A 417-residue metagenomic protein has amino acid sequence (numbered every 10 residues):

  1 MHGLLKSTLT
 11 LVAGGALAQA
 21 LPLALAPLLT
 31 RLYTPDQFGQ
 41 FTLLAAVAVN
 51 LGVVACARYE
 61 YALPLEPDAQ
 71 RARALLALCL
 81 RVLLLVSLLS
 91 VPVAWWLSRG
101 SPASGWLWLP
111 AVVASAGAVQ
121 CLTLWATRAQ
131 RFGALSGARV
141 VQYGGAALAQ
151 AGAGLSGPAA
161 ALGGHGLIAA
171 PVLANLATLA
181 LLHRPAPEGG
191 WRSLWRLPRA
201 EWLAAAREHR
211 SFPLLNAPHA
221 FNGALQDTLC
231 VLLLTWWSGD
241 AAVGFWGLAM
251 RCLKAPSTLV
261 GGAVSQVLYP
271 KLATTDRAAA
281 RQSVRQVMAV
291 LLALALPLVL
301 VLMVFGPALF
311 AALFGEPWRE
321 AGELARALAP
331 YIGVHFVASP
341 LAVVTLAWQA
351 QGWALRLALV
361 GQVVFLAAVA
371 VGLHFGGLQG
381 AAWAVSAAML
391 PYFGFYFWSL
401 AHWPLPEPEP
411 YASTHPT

Functional and structural regions predicted by a protein language model:
H2-A57, A146, A151, L214-A241 (+4 more regions): Signature of the first transmembrane helix
L4, G133-A138, A161-P171, A180-D227 (+2 more regions): Interhelical loop/hinge segments that connect adjacent transmembrane helices in multipass membrane
K6-P22, L43-L44, A48-G100, S104-L107 (+2 more regions): Membrane-water interface segments that mark the loop-to-transmembrane alpha-helix transition
L9, F41, A45-G52, G223 (+3 more regions): Transmembrane helix-bundle signature of multi-pass secondary active exporters and lipid flippases
P22, G52-R71, A249, L253-A278 (+1 more regions): Helix-loop junctions and terminal segments of transmembrane helices in multi-pass membrane transport/translocation
P35, W96-L109, M303-F336, Q379: Interfacial segments at transmembrane-helix termini and the short loops linking adjacent helices
A62-R71, S115-V141, P330-V360: Membrane-interface junctions at transmembrane-helix termini in multi-pass inner-membrane proteins
W106-P110, S136-S193, M250, V360-V364 (+1 more regions): Hydrophobic alpha-helical transmembrane segments
